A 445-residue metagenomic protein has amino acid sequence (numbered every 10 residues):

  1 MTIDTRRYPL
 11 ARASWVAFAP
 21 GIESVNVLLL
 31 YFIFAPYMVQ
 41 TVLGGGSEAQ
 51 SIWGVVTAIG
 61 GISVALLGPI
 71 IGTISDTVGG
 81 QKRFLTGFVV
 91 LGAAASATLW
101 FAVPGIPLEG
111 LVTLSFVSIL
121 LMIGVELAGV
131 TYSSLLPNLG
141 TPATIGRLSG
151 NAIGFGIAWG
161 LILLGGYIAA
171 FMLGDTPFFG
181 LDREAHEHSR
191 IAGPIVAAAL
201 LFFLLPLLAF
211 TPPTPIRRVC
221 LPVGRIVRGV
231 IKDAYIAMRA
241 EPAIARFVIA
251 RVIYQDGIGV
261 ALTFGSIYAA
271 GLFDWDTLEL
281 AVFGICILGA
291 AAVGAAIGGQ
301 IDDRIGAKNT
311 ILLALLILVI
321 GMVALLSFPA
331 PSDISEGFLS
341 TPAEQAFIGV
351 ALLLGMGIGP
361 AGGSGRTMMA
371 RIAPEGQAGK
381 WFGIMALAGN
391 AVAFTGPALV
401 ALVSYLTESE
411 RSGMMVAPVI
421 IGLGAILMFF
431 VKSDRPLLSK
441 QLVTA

Functional and structural regions predicted by a protein language model:
T2-A13, P212-I249: Juxtamembrane intracellular "pre-TM" segments in multi-pass secondary transporters
I3-G61, A245-A250, Y254-F283: Helix-loop boundary and gating motifs at the non-cytosolic
L66-G80, V293-A307, S404: Helix-to-loop junctions at the C-terminal end of transmembrane segments in multipass secondary transporters
S75-V90, D303-L318: Cytoplasmic membrane-interface "Motif A"-like loop-to-helix N-cap segments of 12-TM Major Facilitator Superfamily
V89-L108, L316-S340: C-terminal ends and interior cores of transmembrane alpha-helices in multi-pass membrane transporters/permeases
A95, L108-A128, E336-P360: Hydrophobic core of transmembrane alpha-helices in multi-pass small-molecule transporters, especially MFS/SLC-type
L127-G140, P360-A373: Intracellular juxtamembrane helix-capping segments at the cytosolic ends of symmetry-related transmembrane helices
A170-A198, L402-I421: A membrane-interface helix-boundary motif in multi-pass transporters
